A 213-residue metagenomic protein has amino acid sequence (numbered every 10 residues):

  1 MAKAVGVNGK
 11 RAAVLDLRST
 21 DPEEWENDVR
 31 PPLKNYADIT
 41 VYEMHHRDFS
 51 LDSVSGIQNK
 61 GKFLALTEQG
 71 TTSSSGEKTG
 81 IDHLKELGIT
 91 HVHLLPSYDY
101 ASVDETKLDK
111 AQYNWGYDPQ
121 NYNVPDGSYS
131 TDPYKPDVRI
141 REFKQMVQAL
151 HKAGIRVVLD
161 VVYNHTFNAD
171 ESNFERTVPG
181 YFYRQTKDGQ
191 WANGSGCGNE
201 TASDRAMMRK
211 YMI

Functional and structural regions predicted by a protein language model:
M1-E43, D48-E68: The feature marks proteins involved in alpha-glucan
R47-I213: Substrate-binding/active-site clefts of carbohydrate-active enzymes
